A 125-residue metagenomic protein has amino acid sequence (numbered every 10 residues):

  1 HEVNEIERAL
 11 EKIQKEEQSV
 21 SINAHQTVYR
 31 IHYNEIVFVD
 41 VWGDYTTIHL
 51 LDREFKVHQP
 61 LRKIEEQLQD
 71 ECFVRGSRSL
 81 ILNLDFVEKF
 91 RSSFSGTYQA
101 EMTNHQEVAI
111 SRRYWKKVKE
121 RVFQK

Functional and structural regions predicted by a protein language model:
N4-E107: Conserved binding/recognition cores within well-folded domains
E120-K125: Short, charged, intrinsically disordered terminal tails
